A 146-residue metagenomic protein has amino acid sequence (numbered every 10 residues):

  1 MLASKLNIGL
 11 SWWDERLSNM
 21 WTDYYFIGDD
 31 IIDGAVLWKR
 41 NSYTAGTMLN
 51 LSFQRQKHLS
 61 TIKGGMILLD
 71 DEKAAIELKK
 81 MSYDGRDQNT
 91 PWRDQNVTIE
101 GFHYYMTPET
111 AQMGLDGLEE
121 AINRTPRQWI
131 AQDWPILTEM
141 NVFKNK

Functional and structural regions predicted by a protein language model:
M1-S4, G34-K146: Active-site region of PLP-dependent enzymes
I8-S52: Conserved PLP phosphate-binding loop immediately N-terminal to the Schiff-base lysine helix in PLP-dependent enzymes
